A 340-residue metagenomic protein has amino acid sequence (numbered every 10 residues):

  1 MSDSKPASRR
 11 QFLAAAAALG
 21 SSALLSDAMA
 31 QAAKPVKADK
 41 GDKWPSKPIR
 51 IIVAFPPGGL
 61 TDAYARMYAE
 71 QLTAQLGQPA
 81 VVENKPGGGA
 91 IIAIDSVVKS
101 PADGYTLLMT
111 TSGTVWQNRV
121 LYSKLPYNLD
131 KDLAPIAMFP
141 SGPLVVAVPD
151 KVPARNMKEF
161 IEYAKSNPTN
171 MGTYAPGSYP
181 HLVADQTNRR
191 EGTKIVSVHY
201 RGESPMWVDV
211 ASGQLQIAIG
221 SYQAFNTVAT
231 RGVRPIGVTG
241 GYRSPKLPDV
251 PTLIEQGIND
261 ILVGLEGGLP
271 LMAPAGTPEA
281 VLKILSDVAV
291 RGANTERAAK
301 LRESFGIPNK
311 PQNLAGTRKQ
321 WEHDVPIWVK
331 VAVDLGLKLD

Functional and structural regions predicted by a protein language model:
M1-S8, A15-A23: N-terminal secretory signal peptides
L13-A14, L19, Q31-V36: N-terminal hydrophobic or amphipathic helices and topogenic motifs
A30-K131, T169, Y179-P180, G192-I219 (+3 more regions): N-terminal (or domain-start) structured segment
A38-G41, D132-I136, I254-V263: Short beta-strand/turn micro-motifs at beta-sheet edges
K43-P48, E279-D340: An extracytoplasmic/periplasmic, membrane-proximal ligand-sensing/linker region
K99-Y105, V120-P205, L253-E255, G268-L301: Hinge/capping helix and adjacent helix->loop/strand transition within the periplasmic-binding protein
S112-T114, S141, K151, Y222-Q223 (+1 more regions): Solvent-exposed coil/turn segments that connect beta secondary-structure elements in extracytoplasmic/periplasmic
A224-N294, H323-P326: C-terminal lobe and pocket-closing loops of periplasmic/extracytoplasmic Venus-flytrap solute-binding proteins
